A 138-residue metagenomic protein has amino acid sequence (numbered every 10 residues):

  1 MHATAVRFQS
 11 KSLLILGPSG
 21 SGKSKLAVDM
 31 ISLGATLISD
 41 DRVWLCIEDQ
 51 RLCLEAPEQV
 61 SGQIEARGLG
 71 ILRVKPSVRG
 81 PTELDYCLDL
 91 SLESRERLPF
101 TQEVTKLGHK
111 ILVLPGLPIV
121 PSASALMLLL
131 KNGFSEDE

Functional and structural regions predicted by a protein language model:
M1-K11, E48, K131-D137: Extreme N-terminal, non-catalytic leader segments that precede Walker-type/kinase nucleotide-binding cores
A3-A5, R42, T101: Short, acidic/polar N-cap/turn motifs at the starts of alpha helices
S10-I31: Glycine-rich phosphate-binding P-loop
L16-S21, Q59, P118-I119: A short, sequence-level motif marking secondary-structure junctions
S32, T36-L92: Conserved nucleotide-sensing/catalytic segment adjacent to the nucleotide-binding pocket in NTP-handling enzymes
G80-E138: Conserved NTP phosphate-binding and transfer environment spanning the P-loop NTPase/kinase superfamily
